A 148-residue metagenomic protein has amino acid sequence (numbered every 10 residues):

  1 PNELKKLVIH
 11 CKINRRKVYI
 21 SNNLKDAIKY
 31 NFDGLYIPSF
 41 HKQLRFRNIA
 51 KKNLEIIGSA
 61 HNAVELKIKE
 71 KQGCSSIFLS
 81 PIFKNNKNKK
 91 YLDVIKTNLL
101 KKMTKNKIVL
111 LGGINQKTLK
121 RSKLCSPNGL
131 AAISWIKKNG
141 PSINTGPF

Functional and structural regions predicted by a protein language model:
P1-A50: N-terminal active-site wall of soluble small-molecule enzyme domains
N2-K6, K90-N98: Charged helix-capping and loop-helix junction motifs
K17-Y19, D33-Y36, N53-I57, S75-F78 (+2 more regions): Structural preference for beta-strand elements that scaffold enzyme active sites
A27, K69, I77, L100 (+1 more regions): Conserved, mostly hydrophobic/aromatic
Y30, Q72, M103, L124-S126: Structural motif
L35-R47, F78-K90, I114-F148: Glycine-rich phosphate-binding active-site loops on the catalytic face of alpha/beta enzymes
E55-K71, S76-F78, I82-F83: Internal catalytic-core helix/loop-beta-alpha segment that presents or stabilizes conserved functional determinants
G58-N62, D93-K96, T104-T118, S122 (+1 more regions): Glycine-rich adenosine-cofactor-binding loop
